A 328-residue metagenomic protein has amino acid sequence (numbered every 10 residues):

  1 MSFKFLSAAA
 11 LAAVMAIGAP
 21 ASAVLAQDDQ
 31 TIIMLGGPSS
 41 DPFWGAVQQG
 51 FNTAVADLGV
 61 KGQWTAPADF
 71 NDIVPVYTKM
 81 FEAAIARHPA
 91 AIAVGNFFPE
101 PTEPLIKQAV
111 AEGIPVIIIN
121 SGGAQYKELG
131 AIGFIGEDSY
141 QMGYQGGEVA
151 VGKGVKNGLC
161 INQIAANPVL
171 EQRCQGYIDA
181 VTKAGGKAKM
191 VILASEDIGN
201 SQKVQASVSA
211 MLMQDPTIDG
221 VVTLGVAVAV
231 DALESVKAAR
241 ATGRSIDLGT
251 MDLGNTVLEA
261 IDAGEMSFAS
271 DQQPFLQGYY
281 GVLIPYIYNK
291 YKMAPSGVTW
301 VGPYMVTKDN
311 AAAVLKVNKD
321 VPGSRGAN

Functional and structural regions predicted by a protein language model:
M1-A10: Bacterial N-terminal signal peptides that target proteins for export
K4-F5, V24-N328: A residue-level marker of the well-folded mature domains of exported/periplasmic proteins
M15-V24: C-terminal segment of classical bacterial N-terminal signal peptides
